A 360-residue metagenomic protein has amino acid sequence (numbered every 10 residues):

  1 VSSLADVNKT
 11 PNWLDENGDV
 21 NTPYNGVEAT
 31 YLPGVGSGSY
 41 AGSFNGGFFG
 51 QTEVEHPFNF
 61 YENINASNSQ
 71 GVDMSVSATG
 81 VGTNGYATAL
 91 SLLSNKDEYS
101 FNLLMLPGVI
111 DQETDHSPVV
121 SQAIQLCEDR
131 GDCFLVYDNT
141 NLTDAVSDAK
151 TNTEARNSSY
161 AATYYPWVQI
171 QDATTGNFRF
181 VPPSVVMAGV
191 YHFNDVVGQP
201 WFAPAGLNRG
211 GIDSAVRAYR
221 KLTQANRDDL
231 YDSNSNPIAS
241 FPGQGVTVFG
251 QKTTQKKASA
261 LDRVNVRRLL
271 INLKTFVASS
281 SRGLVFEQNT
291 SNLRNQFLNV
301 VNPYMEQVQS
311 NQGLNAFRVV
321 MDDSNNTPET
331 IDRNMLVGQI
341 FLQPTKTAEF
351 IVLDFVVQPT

Functional and structural regions predicted by a protein language model:
V1-T360: Structured, hydrophobic secondary-structure cores that serve as assembly/anchoring elements
